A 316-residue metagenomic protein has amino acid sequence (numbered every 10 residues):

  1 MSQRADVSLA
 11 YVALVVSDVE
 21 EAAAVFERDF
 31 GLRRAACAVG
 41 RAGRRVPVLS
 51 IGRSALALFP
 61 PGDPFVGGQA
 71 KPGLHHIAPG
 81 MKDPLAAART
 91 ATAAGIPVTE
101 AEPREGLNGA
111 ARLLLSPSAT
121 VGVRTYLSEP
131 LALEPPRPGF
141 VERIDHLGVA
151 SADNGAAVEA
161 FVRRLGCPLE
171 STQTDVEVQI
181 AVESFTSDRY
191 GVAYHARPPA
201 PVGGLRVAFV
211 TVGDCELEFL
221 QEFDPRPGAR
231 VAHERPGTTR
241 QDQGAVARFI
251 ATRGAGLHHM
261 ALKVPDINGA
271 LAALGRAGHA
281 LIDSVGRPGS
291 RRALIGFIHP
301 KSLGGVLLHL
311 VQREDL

Functional and structural regions predicted by a protein language model:
M1-A23, L74-P79, S128-V158, R164-A181 (+2 more regions): N-terminal beta-strand motif that seeds the catalytic metal site of vicinal oxygen chelate
S2-H76, A93, P97, E105 (+3 more regions): An N-terminus-focused feature that recognizes amino-terminal "leader" regions
S2-Q3, A88-F140, T172, V176 (+8 more regions): Vicinal oxygen chelate
S8-S17, P47-S50, F65-A91, L113-L115 (+3 more regions): Vicinal oxygen chelate
V19-R33, A87-A94, D153-S171, A270-A277: Amphipathic alpha-helical segments
R34-V39, P168-E177, G286: Conserved catalytic-core motifs of GNAT/GCN5-like acyltransferases
P64-G68, E134-P135, R226-R230, L316: A short local loop/turn or secondary-structure capping micro-motif enriched for an aromatic residue
E222-F223, A232: Short, conserved turn/kink motifs that form compact alpha/beta structural patches or helix kinks used as
